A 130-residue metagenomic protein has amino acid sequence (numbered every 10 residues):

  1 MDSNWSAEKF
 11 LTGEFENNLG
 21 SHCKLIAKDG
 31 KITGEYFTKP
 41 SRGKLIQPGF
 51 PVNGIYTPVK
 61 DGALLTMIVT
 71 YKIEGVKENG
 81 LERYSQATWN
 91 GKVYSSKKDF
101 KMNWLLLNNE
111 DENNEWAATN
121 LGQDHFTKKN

Functional and structural regions predicted by a protein language model:
M1-D2, P51, Y56, K97-N130: Edge beta-strand at a domain terminus
D2-S96, N120: Central antiparallel beta-sheet cores of small beta-barrel/beta-sandwich binding domains
